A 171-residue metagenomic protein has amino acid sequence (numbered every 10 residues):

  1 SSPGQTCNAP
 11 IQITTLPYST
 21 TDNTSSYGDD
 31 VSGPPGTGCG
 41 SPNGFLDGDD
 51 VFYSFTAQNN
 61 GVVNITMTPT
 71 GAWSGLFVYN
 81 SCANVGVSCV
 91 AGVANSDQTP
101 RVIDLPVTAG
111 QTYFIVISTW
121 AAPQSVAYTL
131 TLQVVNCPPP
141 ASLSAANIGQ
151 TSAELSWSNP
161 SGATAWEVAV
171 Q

Functional and structural regions predicted by a protein language model:
S2-Q5, T15-V135: Acidic, Ser/Thr/Pro-rich low-complexity intrinsically disordered segments
A9-T20, L143-T151: Short, solvent-exposed loop/edge segments of extracellular or virion-exposed proteins
P10, T112, S142, A165: A residue-level signal for beta-strand positions that form part of recognition/binding surfaces within mature
S74-L76, T164-V168: Short beta-strand elements bearing conserved aromatic residues within extracellular beta-rich modules
V135-A163: Pro/Thr/Ser/Gly-rich low-complexity, intrinsically disordered linker/stalk tracts
